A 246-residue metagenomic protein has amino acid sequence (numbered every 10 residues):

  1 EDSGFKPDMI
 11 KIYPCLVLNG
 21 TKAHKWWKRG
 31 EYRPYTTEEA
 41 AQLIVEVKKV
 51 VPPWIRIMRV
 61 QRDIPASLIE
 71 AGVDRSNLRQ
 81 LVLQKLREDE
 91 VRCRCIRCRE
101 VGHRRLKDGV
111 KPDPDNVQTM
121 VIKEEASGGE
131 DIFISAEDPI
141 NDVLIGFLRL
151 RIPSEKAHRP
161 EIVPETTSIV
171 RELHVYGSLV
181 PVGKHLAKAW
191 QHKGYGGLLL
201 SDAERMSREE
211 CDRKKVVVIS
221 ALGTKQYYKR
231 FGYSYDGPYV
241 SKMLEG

Functional and structural regions predicted by a protein language model:
E1-K22, E38-A66, I169-V170: Conserved C-terminal portion of the radical SAM core fold that forms the substrate/S-adenosylmethionine-binding
K22-W26, V180-L186: Short acidic, glycine/proline-rich loop/turn micro-motifs
H24-Y35: Glycine-rich tight-turn/loop motif centered on a GG-T
Y35-I44, Y195-D202: Well-ordered, non-membrane alpha-helical segments in soluble/globular domains
R59-S168, L173-Y176, V180-V182, S241-M243: Non-catalytic substrate-recognition and accessory regions of acyl/acetyltransferase enzymes
L186-M206: Conserved acetyl-CoA-binding loop-helix of GNAT-fold acetyltransferases
R205-S220: Conserved GNAT acetyl-CoA-binding A-motif
S220-K242: Conserved active-site alpha-helix within GNAT-family acetyltransferase domains
